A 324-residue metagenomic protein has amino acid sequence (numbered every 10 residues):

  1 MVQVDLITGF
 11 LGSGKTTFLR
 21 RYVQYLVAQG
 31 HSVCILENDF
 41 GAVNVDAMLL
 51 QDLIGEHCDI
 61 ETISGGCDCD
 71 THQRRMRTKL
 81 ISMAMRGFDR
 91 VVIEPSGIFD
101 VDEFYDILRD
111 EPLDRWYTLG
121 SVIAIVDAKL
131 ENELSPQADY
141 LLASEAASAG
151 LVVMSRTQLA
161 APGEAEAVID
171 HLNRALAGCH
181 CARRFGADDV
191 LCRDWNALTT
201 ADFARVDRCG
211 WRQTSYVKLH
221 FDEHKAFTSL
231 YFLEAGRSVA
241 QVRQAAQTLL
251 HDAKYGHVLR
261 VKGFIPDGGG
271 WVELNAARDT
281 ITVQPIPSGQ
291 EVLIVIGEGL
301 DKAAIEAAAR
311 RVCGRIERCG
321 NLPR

Functional and structural regions predicted by a protein language model:
V2-S13, T17-S135: Nucleotide-state-sensitive switch-loop elements of NTP-binding domains
T16-R20, D139, R243-Q247: Short amphipathic alpha-helical segment that frequently serves as the phosphate-/nucleotide-binding helix
E37, V126, A276-R278, G297: Flexible glycine-/small-residue-rich
D39, E94, A149, S155 (+2 more regions): Residue-level signal for inorganic ion chemistry
M83, I98-R184: Conserved C-terminal guanine-recognition region of P-loop GTPase G domains, centered on the G4
L151-M154, L159-G289, L300-K302, R310-R324: C-terminal accessory "lid"/substrate-recognition subdomains
E291-L293: A hydrophobic, small-residue-rich beta->alpha segment in the mid-to-C-terminal subdomain of diverse proteins
